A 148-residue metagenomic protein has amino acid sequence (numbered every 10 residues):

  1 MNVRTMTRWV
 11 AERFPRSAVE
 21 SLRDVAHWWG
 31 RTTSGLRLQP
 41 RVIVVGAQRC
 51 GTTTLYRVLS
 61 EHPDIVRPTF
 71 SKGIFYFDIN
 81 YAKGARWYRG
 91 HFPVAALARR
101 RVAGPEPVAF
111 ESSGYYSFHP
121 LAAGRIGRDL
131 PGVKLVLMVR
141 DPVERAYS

Functional and structural regions predicted by a protein language model:
N2-S117, R128-S148: PAPS-dependent sulfotransferase catalytic core
A122-R125: A short acidic, amphipathic alpha-helical/loop segment
